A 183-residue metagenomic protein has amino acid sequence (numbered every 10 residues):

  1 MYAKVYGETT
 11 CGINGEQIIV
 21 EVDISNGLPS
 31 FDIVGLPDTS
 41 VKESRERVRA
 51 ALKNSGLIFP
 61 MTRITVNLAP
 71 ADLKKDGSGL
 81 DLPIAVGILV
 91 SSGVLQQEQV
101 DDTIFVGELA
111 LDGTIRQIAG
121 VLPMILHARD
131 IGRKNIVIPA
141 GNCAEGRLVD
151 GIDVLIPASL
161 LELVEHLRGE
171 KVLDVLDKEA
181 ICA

Functional and structural regions predicted by a protein language model:
M1-A183: Peripheral, non-AAA+ core regions of ATP-driven protein-machinery
